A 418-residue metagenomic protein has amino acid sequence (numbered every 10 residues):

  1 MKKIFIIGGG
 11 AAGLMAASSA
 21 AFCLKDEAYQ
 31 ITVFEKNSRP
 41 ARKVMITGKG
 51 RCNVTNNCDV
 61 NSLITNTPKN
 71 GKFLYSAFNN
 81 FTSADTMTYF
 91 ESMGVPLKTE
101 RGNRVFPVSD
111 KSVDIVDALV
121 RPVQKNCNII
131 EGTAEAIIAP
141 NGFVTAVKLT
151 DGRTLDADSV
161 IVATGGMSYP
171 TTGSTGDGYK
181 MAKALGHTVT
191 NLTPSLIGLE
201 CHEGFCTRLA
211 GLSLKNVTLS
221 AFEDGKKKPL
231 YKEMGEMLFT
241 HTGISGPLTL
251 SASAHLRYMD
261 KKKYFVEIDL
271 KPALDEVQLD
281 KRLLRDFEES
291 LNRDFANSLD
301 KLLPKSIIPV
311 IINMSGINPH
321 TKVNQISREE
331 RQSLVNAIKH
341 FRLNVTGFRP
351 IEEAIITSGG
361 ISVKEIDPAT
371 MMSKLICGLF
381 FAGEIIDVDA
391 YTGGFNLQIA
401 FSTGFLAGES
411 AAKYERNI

Functional and structural regions predicted by a protein language model:
M1-A12, T32: Beta1/beta-strand and adjacent pyrophosphate-binding region of the FAD-binding site in flavoprotein oxidoreductases
F5, A21-K49: Glycine-rich FAD pyrophosphate-binding loop
F5-I7, F34, A134, V147 (+5 more regions): Short hydrophobic core segments
S38-P40, I46, V60-N61, T188-T193 (+1 more regions): An anion/pyrophosphate-binding glycine-rich loop and adjacent beta-alpha core in soluble alpha-beta enzymes
S76-S159, I308: Feature captures the FAD/FMN-dependent oxidoreductase FAD-binding
I130-A136, P309-D389: A glycine-rich dinucleotide-binding beta-alpha-beta segment and adjacent secondary-structure elements that constitute
S159-F205: Glycine-rich loop(s) and the adjacent beta-strand/alpha-helix scaffold that form part
G166-L185, V388-R416: A conserved FAD-binding loop/helix module that cradles the flavin
